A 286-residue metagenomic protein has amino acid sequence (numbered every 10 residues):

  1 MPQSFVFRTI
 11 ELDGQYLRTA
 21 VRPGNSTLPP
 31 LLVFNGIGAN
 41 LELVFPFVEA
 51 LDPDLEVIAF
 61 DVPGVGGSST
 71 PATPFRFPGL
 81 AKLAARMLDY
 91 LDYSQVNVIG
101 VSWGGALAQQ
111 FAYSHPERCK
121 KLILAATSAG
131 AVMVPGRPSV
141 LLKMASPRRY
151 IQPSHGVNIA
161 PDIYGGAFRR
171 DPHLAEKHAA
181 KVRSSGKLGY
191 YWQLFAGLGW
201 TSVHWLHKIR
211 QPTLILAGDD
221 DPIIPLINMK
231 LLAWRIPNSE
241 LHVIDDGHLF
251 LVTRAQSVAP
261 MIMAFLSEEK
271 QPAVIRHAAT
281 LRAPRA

Functional and structural regions predicted by a protein language model:
Q15-G67: Conserved HGGG/HGGXW glycine-rich cap/lid loop of the alpha/beta-hydrolase fold
A59-I99: Active-site loop/oxyanion-hole signature of alpha/beta-hydrolase fold enzymes
G100, G104, A108: Gly/Ala-rich beta-loop-alpha elbow adjacent to hydrolase catalytic centers
Q109, Y113, C119-R149: Flexible "cap/lid" loop of the alpha/beta hydrolase fold
M133, P153-W205: Conserved alpha/beta-hydrolase catalytic His-Asp/Glu region
I209, I215-A217: Short beta-strand/loop motif that positions the catalytic acidic residue of the alpha/beta-hydrolase fold
D220-I224: Acidic catalytic loop of the alpha/beta-hydrolase fold
S239-A286: Catalytic active-site module of serine/aspartate enzymes centered on a nucleophile-bearing elbow/loop
